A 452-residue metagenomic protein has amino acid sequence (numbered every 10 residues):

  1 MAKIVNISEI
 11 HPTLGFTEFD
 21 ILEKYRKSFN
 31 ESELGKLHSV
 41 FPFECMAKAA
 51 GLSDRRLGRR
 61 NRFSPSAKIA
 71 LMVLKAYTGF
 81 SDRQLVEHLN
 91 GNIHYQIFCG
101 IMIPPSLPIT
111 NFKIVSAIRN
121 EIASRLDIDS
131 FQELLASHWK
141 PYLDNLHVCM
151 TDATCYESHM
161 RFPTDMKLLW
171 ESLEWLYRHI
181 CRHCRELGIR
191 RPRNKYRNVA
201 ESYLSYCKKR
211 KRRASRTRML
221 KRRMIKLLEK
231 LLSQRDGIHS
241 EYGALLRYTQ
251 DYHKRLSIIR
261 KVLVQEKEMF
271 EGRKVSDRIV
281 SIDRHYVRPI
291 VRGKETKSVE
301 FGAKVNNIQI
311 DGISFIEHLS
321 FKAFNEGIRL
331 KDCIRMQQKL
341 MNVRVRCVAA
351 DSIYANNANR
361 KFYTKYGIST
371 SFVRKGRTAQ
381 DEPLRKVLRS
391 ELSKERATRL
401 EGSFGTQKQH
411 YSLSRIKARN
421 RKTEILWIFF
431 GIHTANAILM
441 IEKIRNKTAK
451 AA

Functional and structural regions predicted by a protein language model:
M1-F43, A47, E442-A452: Charged, often Cys/His-bearing segments associated with DNA-binding zinc-finger transcription factors
S28-A70, Y77, P383: Basic, short loop/linker segments at the boundary and entry of helix-turn-helix/winged-helix-like folds
R59-F63, I93, A349-N357, T378: Acidic, metal-coordinating catalytic cores used for nucleic-acid/nucleotide bond scission and strand-transfer chemistry
L71, L85, I109-V115, H147-E157 (+7 more regions): Short, conserved catalytic/metal-binding motifs centered on acidic residues
M102-R284: Active-site- or DNA-interface-adjacent structural scaffold in DNA-acting proteins
Y252, L256, E266, F270 (+1 more regions): Basic, amphipathic alpha-helical segments enriched in Lys/Arg and hydrophobic/aromatic residues
I282-T296: Flexible, glycine/threonine-enriched loop-and-boundary segments that flank and lead into catalytic domains of large
K294-L340: Electropositive, glycine- and tryptophan-enriched low-complexity nucleic-acid-binding patches
